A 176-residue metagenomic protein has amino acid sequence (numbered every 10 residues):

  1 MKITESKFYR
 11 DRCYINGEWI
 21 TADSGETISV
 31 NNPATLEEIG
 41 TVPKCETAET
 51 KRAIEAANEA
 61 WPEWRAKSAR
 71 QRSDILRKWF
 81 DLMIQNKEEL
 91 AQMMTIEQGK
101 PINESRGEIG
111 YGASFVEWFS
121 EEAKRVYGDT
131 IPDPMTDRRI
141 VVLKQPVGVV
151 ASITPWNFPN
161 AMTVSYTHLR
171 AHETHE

Functional and structural regions predicted by a protein language model:
M1-T41, D74, K78, G128-T154: Terminal low-complexity tails and localization/encapsulation signals of metabolic enzymes
S6, E88, T163-V164: Generic non-transmembrane alpha-helix signal with a bias for helix starts/N-cap capping motifs
E37-Y127: Glycine-rich loop-to-alpha-helix module at the N-terminal edge of alpha/beta enzyme cores
E46, L143, T163: Short, conserved glycine- and acidic-residue-centered signature motifs in active-site or ligand-binding loops
G112-F115, P146, Y166: Activation loop
E121, V149-V150, L169: A short helix-loop-beta submotif of the ANL/AMP-binding
W156-S165: Conserved coil-to-alpha-helix start sites within the AMP-binding
H168, H175-E176: Single conserved hydrophobic/aromatic residue that forms the stacking wall/gate of nucleotide- or nucleobase-binding
